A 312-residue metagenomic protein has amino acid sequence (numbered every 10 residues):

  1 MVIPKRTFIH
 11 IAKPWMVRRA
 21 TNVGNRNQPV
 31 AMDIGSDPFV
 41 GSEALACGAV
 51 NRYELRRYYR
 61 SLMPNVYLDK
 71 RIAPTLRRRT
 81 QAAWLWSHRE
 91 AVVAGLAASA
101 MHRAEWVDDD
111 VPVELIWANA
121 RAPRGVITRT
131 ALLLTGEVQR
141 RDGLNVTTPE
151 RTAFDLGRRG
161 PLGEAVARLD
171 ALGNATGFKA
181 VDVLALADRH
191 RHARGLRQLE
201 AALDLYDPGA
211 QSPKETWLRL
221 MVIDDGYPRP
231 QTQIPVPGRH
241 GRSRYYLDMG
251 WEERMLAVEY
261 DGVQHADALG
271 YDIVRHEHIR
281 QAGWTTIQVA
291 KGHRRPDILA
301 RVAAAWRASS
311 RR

Functional and structural regions predicted by a protein language model:
M1-G195, Q231, S310-R312: Short gly/ser-rich loop at a beta-strand->alpha-helix junction or flexible surface loop bordering the NTP-binding
V2-V23, E43, G173-R312: Surface segments flanking catalytic/ligand-binding clefts of nucleic-acid enzymes
